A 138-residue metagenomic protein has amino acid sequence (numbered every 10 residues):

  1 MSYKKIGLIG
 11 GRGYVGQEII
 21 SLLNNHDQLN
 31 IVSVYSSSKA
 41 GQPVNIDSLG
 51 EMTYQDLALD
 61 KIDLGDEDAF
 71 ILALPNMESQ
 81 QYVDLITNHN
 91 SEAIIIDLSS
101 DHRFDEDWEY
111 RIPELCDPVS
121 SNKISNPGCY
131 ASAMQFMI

Functional and structural regions predicted by a protein language model:
M1-I138: N-terminal Rossmann-like NAD(P) cofactor-binding subdomain of oxidoreductases, focused on the glycine-rich
